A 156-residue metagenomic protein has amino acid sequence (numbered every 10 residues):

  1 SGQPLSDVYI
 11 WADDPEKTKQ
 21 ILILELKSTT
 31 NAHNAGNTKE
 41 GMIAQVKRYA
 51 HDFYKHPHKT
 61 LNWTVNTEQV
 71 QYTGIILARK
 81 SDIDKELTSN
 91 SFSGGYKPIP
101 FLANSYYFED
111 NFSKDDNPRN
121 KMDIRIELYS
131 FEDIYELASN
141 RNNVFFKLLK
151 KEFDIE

Functional and structural regions predicted by a protein language model:
S1-E156: Charged, terminal alpha-helix-loop-beta segments that serve as non-catalytic nucleic-acid engagement and/or assembly
